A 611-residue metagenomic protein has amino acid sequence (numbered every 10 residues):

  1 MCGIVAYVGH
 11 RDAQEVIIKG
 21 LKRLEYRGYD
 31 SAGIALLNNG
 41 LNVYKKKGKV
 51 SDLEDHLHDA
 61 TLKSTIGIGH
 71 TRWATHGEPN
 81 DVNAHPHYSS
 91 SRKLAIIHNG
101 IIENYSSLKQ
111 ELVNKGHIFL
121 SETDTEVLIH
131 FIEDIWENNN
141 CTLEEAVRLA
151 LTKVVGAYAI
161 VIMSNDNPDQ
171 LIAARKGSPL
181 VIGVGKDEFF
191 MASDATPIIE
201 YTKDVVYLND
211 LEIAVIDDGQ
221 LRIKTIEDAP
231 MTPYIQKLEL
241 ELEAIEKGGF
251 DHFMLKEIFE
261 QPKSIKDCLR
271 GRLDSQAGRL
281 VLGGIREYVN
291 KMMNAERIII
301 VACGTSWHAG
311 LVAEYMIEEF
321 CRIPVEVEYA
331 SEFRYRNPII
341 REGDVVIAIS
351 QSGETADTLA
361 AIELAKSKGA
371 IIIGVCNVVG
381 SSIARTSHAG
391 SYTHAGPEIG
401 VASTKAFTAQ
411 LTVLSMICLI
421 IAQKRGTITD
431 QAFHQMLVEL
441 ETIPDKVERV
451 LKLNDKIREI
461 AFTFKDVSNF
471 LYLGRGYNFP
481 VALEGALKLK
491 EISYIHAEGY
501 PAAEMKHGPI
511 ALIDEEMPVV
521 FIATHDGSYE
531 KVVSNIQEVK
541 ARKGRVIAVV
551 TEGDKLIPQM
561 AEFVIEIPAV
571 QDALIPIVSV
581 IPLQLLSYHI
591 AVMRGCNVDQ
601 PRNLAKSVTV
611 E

Functional and structural regions predicted by a protein language model:
M1-D251, K263-R297, Y335, D430 (+3 more regions): Conserved short alpha-helical segments that host acidic/polar catalytic motifs at enzyme active sites
I66, L94, R297-I299, V345 (+3 more regions): Structural motif
G69-V82, Q276-V289, A313-I349, H496-L512: Glycine-rich oxoanion-binding loops at beta->alpha junctions
P86-Y88, M163, I172-A173, V205-V206 (+12 more regions): Replace "in large, NTP-powered and nucleic-acid-processing enzymes" with "in large, NTP-powered factors and other
V181-V205, S331-A365, E504-E538, V570-Q584 (+1 more regions): Glycine-rich, anion-gripping cofactor-binding loops and their flanking helix/strand elements in enzyme active sites
D228, R545, P558-M560, V570-E611: Generic C-terminus detector
Q261-I265, L269-I299, A389-P518, A591-E611: Active-site phosphate/pyrophosphate-binding segments
N290-Q435, E439-T442, T524-F563, L586: Glycine-rich phosphate-binding loops that contact phosphosugars or nucleotide phosphates
